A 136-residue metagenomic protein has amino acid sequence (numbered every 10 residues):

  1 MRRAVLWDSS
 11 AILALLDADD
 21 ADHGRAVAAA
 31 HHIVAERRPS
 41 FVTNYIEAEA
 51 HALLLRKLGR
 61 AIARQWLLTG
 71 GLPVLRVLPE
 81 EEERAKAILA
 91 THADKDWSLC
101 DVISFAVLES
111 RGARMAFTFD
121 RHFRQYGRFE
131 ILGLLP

Functional and structural regions predicted by a protein language model:
M1-D20: Metal-dependent nucleic-acid phosphoesterase active-site entry motif
M1-V5, G24-D96, A106, S110-R114 (+1 more regions): PIN-domain endoribonuclease scaffold, especially VapC-family toxins
S9, D101-V102: Conserved glycosyltransferase catalytic-site signature
L13, Q125-Y126: Catalytic P-loop NTPase motifs of RecA-like helicase/translocase cores
T118: Short beta-strand and adjacent tight-turn residues that come in two discontinuous sequence segments and form the edges
R121: Short, ordered loop/turn segments at secondary-structure junctions
